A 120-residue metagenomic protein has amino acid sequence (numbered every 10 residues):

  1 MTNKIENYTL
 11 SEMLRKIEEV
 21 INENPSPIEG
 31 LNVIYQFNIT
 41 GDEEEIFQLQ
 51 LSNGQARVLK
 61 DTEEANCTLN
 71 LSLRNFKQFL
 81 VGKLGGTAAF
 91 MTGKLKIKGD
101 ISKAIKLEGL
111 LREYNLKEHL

Functional and structural regions predicted by a protein language model:
M1-L120: Feature captures hydrophobic
